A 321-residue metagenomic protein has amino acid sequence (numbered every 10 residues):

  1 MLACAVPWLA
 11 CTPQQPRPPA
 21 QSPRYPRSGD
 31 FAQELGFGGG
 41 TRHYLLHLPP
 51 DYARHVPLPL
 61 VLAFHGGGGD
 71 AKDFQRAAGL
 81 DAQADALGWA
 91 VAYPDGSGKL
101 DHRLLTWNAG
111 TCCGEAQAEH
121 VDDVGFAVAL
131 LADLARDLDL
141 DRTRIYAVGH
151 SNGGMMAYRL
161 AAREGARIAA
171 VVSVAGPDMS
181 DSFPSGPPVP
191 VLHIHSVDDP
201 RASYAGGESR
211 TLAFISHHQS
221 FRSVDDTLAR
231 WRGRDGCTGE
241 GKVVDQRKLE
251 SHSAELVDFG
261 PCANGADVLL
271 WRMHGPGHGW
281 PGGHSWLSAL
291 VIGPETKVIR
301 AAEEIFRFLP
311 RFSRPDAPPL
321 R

Functional and structural regions predicted by a protein language model:
C11-L60, K72-A78, A82-A86, E119-G125 (+6 more regions): A domain-start/cap signature at the N-terminus of enzymes
L58, H65-D70, P276: Active-site glycine-rich loops that stabilize anionic/oxyanionic intermediates across multiple enzyme folds
V61-G66, Y93, R272: Structural cue for short, hydrophobic secondary-structure segments
G88-D95, P190: A fold-wide structural signal in alpha/beta-hydrolase
D95-D122: Cap/lid segment of the alpha/beta-hydrolase catalytic domain
S97, T111-G114, V197-A263, L269 (+1 more regions): Mature extracellular catalytic domain of secreted serine hydrolases with alpha/beta-hydrolase catalytic cores
G125-T143: Conserved acidic catalytic loop of the alpha/beta-hydrolase fold
H193-H195: Short beta-strand/loop motif that positions the catalytic acidic residue of the alpha/beta-hydrolase fold
